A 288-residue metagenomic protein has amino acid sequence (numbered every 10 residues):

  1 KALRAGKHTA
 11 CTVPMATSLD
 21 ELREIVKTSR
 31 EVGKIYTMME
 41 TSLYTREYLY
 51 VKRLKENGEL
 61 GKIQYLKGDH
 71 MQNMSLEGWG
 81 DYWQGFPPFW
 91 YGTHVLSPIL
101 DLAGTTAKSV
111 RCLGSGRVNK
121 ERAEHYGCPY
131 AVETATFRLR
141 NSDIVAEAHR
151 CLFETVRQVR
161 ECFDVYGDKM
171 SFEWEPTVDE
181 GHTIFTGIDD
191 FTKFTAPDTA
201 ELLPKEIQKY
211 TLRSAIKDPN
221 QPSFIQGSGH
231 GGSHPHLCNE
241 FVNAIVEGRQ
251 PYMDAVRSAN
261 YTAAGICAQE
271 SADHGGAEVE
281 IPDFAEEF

Functional and structural regions predicted by a protein language model:
K1-T12: Rossmann-fold NAD(P) dinucleotide-binding segment
A5-K7, V32-K34, S142-I144: A short helix->loop->beta-strand "cap" motif at the edges of active sites that frequently abuts
G6, G33, G58, G248 (+1 more regions): Glycine-centered short loops/turns at secondary-structure junctions
A10, A16-W79, G85: A contiguous active-site-proximal alpha/beta segment in oxidoreductase catalytic domains
V26, K52, L96-L100, T136 (+2 more regions): Non-transmembrane alpha-helical segments in soluble domains of secreted/periplasmic/extracellular proteins
K34, G61, Y65, E270-F288: C-terminal capping/lid region of NAD(P)-dependent oxidoreductase domains
E77-R160, D164, V256-A259: Rossmann-like dinucleotide-binding domain that binds NAD(P)(H)
Y130, T136-N141, D164, K169-M253 (+1 more regions): C-terminal glycine/acidic-rich active-site capping loop/insertion
